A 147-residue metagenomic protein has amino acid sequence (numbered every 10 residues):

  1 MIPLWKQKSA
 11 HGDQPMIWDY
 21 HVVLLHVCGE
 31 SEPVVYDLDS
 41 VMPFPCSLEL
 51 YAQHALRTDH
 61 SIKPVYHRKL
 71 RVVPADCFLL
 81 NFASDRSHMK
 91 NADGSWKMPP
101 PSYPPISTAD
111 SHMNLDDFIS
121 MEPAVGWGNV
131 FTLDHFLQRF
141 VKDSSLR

Functional and structural regions predicted by a protein language model:
M1-R147: A structural boundary/capping signal
